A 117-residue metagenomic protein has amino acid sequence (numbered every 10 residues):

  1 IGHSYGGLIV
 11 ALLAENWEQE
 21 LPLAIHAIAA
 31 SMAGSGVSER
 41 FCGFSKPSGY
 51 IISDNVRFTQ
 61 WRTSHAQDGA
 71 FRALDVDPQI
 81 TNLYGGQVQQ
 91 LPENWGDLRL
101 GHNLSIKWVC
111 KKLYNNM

Functional and structural regions predicted by a protein language model:
I1-W61, A66-G69: Serine-dependent carboxylesterase/thioesterase catalytic core of lipase-like alpha/beta-hydrolase/SGNH enzymes
K46-M117: C-terminal catalytic-base region of ester-bond hydrolases, centering on the histidine of the charge-relay
